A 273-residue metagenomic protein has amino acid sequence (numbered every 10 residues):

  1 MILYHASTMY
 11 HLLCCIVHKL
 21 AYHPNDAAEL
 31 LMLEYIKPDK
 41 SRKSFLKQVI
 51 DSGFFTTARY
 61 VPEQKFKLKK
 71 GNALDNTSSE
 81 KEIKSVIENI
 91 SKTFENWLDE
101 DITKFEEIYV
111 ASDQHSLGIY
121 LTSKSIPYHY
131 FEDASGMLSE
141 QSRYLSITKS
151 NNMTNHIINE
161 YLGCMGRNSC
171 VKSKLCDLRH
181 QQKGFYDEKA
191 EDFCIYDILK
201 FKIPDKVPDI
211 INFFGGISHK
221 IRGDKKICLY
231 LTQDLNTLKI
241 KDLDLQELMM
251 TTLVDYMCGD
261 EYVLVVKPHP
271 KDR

Functional and structural regions predicted by a protein language model:
M1-H23, A27-L30, K40, G216-I221 (+3 more regions): N-terminal beta-strand-loop-alpha-helix module at the start of alpha/beta ligand-binding or catalytic domains
L3-G166: Active-site and donor-binding regions of nucleotide-sugar-utilizing enzymes
E34, A134, D234-N236, P270: Residue-level signal for short, function-critical loop segments
I87-S91, V207-I210, L243-E247: A conditional alpha-helix N-cap/helix-loop micro-motif detector
Y120-K124, V254-G259: Alpha-helix C-terminal capping segments
L145-T232: A nucleotide-sugar donor-handling region in carbohydrate enzymes
M257-R273: Catalytic donor nucleotide-activated moiety binding site of glycosyltransferases and closely related
